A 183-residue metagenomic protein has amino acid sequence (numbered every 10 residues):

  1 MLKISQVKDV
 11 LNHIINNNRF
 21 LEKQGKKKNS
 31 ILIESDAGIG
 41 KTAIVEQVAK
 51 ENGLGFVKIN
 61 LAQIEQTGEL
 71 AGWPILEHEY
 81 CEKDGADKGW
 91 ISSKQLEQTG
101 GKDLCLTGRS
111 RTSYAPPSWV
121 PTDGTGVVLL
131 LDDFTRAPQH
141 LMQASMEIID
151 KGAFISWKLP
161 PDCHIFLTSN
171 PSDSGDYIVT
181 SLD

Functional and structural regions predicted by a protein language model:
M1-D183: AAA+ P-loop NTPase catalytic core and its hallmark functional loops
